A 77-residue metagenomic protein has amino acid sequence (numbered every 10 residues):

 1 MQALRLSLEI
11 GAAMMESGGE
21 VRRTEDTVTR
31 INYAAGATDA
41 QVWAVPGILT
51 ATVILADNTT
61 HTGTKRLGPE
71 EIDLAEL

Functional and structural regions predicted by a protein language model:
M1-L77: Soluble N-terminal domains of membrane-associated systems
